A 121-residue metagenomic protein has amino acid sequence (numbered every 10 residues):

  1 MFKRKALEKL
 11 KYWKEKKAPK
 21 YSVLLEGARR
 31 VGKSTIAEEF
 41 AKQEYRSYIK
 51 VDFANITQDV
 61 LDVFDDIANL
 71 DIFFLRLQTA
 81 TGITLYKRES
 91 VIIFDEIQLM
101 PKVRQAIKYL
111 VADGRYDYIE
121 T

Functional and structural regions predicted by a protein language model:
M1-T121: Phosphate-binding site recognition
